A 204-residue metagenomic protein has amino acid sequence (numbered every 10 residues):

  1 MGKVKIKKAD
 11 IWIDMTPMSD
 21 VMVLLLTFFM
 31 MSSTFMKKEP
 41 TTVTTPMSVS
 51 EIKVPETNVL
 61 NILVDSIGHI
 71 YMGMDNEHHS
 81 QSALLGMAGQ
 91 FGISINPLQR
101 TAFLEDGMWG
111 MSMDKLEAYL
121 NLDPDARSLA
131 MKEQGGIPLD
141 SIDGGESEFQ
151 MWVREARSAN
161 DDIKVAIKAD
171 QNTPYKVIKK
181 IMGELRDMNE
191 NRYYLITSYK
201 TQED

Functional and structural regions predicted by a protein language model:
M1, I11-D14, L24, F28 (+4 more regions): A near-ubiquitous, low-amplitude feature marking generic local secondary-structure context
G2-K3, S66: GHKL (Bergerat-fold) ATPase N-terminal catalytic module, capturing the glycine-rich phosphate-binding loop and acidic
K3-P40: Hydrophobic single transmembrane helices highlighted by the model
M36-D204: Long, low-hydrophobicity, acidic/polar, solvent-exposed interaction domains
